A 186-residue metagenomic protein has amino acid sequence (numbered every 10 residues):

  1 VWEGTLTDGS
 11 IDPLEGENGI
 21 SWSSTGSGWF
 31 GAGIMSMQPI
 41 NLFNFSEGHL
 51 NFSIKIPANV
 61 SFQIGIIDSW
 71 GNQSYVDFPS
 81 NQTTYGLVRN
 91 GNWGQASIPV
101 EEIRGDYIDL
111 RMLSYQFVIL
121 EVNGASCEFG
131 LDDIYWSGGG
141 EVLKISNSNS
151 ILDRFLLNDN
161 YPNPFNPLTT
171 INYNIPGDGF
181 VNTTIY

Functional and structural regions predicted by a protein language model:
V1-K144: Beta-rich carbohydrate-recognition modules and glycan-binding surfaces
Q63-G65, N182-Y186: Beta-strand signatures of extracellular beta-sandwich domains
S146-Y161, F165-T184: Glycine-centered coil/turn sites that cap beta-strands in beta-rich domains
